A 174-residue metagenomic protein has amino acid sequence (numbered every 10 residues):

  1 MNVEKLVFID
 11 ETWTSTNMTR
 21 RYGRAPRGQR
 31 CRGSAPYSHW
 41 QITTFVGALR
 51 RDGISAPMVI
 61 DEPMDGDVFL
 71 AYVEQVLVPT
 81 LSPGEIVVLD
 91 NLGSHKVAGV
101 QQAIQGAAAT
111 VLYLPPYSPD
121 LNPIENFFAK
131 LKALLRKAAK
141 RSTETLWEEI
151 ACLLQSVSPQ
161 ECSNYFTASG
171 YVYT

Functional and structural regions predicted by a protein language model:
M1-T174: Short functional hotspots at interaction and active-site rims
